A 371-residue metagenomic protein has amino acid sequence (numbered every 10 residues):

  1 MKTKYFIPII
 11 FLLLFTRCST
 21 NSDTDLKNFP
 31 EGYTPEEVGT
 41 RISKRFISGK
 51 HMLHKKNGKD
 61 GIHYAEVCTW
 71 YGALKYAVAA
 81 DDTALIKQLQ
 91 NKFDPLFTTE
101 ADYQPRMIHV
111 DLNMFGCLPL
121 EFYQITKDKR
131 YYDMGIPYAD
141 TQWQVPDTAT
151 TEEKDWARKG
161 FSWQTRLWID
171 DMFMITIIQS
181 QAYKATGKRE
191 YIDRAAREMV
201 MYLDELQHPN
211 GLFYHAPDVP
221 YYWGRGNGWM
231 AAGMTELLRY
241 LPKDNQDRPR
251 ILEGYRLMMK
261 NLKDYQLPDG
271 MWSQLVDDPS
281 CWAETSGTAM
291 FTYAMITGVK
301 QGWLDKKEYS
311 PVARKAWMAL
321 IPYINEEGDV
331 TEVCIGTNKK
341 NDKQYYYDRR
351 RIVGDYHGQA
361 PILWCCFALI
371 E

Functional and structural regions predicted by a protein language model:
M1-D25: Bacterial Sec-dependent N-terminal signal peptides
D25-V67, A79-I86, P95, Q104-G116 (+4 more regions): CBM-like carbohydrate-recognition segments
P35-H54, A84-P105, D133-K154, R189-L212 (+2 more regions): Long, well-ordered core segments of solenoidal/helical folds
F46, K50, A73, A77-A80 (+12 more regions): Sec/Tat-exported extracytoplasmic proteins
D60-A73, I108-Y123, L167-M172, T176-Q179 (+2 more regions): Aromatic-lined, polymer-binding surfaces characteristic of secreted/periplasmic polysaccharide-degrading enzymes
P105, H109-D171: Extracytoplasmic mature domains of secreted/periplasmic and thylakoid-lumen proteins
R158-S162, A216, K343: Short acidic (Asp/Glu) patches
I169-D170, I177-L275, C281-T292, L304-N338 (+2 more regions): Extended ligand-binding clefts on enzyme/binding-domain cores
